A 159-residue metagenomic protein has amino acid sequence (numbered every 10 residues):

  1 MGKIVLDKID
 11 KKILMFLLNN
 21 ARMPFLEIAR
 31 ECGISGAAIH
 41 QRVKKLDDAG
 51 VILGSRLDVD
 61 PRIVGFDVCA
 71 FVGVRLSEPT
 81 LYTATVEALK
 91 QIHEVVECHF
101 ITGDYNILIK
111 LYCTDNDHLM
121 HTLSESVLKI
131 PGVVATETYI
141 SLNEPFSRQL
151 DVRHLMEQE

Functional and structural regions predicted by a protein language model:
M1-E159: A compositional/biophysical signature of low hydrophobicity enriched in polar/charged and small residues
